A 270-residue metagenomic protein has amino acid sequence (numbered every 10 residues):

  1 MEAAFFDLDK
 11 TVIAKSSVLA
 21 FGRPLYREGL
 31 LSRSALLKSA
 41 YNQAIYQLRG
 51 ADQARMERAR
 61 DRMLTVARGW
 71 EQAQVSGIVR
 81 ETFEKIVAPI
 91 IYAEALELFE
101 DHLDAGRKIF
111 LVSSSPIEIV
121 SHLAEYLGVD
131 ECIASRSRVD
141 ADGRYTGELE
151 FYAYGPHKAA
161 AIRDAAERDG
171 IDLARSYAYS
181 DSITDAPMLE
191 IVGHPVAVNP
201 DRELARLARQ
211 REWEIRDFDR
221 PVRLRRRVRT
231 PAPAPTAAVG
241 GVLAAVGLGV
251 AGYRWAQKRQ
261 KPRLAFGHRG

Functional and structural regions predicted by a protein language model:
M1, G77, E84-G270: C-terminal cap/substrate-recognition subdomain and adjoining C-terminal extension of metal-dependent phosphatase-like
M1-D52: Active-site neighborhood of HAD-like aspartate-dependent phosphohydrolases
I13, R55, A67, V87 (+1 more regions): Catalytic cores of large soluble enzymes that bind and process phosphate-bearing ligands
S16, W70, H157: Conserved active-site and cofactor/substrate-binding residues in soluble primary-metabolism enzymes
V18-F21, A40-Y41, E57-R60, D142-G147: Acidic/polar active-site rim loop that often engages polyanionic ligands
L30, L36, Q53-E57, R62-T65 (+4 more regions): Hydrophobic/basic alpha-helical segments enriched in Actinobacteria
R58-A93: Metal-dependent phosphoesterase signature
